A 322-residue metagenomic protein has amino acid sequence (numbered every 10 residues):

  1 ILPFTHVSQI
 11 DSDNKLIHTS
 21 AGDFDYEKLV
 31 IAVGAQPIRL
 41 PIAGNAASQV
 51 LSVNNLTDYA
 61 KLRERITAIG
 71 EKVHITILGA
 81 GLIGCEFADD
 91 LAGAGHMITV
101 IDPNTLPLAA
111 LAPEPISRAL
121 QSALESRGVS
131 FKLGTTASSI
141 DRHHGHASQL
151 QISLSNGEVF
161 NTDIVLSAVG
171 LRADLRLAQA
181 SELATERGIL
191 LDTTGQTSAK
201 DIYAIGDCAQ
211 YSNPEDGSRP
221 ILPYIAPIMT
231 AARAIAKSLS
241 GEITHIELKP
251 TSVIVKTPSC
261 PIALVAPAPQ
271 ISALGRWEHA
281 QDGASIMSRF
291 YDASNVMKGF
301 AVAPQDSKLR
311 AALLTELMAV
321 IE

Functional and structural regions predicted by a protein language model:
P3-K15, L133-A147: A conserved short coil-to-beta-strand element within the FAD-binding core of flavoproteins
K15, K28, S48, E71-I75 (+1 more regions): Nucleotide donor/acceptor-binding cores
T19-K28, S155-I164, S198: Core beta-strand elements of the Rossmann-like FAD/NAD(P) dinucleotide-binding domain in flavoenzyme oxidoreductases
A21, V33-G34, V169-G170: Glycine-rich, N-terminal phosphate-binding loop of Rossmann-like dinucleotide-binding domains
V33-A94: Glycine-rich dinucleotide-binding loop and its adjacent helix/turn
A46-E71, V159-A234: FAD-site-proximal beta/loop scaffold in flavoenzymes
H74-T76, L82-D141, E247-I254, P258: Rossmann-like dinucleotide-binding cores of NAD(P)H-dependent redox enzymes
C208-K308: Mid-to-C-terminal Rossmann-like scaffold of FAD/NAD(P)H-dependent oxidoreductases
